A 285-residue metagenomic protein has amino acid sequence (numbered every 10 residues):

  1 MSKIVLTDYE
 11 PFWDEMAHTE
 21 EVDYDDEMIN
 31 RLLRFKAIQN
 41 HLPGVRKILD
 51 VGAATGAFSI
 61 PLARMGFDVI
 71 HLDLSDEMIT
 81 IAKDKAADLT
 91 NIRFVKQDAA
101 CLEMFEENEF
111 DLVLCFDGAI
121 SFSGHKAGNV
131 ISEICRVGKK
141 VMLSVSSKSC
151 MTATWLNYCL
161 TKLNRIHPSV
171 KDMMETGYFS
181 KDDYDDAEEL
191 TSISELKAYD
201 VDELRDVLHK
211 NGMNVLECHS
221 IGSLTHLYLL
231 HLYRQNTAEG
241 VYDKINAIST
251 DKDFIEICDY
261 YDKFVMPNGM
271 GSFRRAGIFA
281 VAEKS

Functional and structural regions predicted by a protein language model:
M1-P43, A57: Conserved class I S-adenosyl-L-methionine
A54: Conserved glycine-rich SAM-binding loop
A57-C101: Class I SAM-dependent methyltransferase SAM/SAH-binding core
L112-H125: A short SAM/SAH-binding and catalytic strip from SAM-dependent methyltransferases
G128-K140: A short glycine-rich, Lys/Arg-flanked "PGG" loop and its adjoining helix->strand segment in the class I
M142-E175: Conserved class I S-adenosyl-L-methionine
A187-E203: Acceptor-substrate binding/catalytic loop of class I
D206, L216-S285: A C-terminal cap/extension of S-adenosyl-L-methionine-dependent methyltransferases that defines the acceptor-substrate
